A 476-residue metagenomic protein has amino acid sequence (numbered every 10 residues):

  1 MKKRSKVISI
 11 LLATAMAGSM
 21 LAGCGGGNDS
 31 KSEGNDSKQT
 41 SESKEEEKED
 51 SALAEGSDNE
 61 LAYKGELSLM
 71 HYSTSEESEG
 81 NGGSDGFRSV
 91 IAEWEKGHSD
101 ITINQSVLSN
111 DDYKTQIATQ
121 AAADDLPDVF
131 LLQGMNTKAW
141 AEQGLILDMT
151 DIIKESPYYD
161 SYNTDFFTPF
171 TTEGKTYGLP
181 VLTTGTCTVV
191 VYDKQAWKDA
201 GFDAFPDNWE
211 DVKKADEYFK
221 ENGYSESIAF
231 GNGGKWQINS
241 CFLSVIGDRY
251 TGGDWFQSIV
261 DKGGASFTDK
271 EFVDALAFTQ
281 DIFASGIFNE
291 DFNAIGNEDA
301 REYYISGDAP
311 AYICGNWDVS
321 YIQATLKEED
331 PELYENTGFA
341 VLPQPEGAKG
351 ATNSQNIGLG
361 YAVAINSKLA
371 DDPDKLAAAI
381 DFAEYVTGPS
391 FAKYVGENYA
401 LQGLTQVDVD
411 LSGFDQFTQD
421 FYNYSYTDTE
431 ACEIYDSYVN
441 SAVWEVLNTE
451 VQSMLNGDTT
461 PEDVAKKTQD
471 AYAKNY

Functional and structural regions predicted by a protein language model:
S9, G25-E142, Y158, T449 (+3 more regions): Conserved N-terminal structural module of periplasmic/extracytoplasmic solute-binding proteins
S19-G23: C-terminal motif of bacterial Sec signal peptides marking the signal peptidase cleavage site
E47-L61, S109, G134-V189, K213 (+5 more regions): Hinge/lid segment of periplasmic solute-binding proteins
K96, A200, S285, K327-N398: Extracytoplasmic/periplasmic substrate-recognition and gating elements
A141-L145, T150, K154, F166-F205 (+8 more regions): Periplasmic solute-binding protein
D148-D165, R249-D274, L326-E332, Q344-S354 (+2 more regions): Short, solvent-exposed loop/beta-turn-alpha elements that line the ligand-binding surface or hinge of extracytoplasmic
D216, D261-F292: Glycine-centered hinge/linker elements that transmit conformational signals in sensory and ligand-binding systems
D261, I357, Y399-V409, Q419-Y476: C-terminal capping/gating helix-and-loop segments adjacent to ligand/active sites or protein-protein/ligand interfaces
